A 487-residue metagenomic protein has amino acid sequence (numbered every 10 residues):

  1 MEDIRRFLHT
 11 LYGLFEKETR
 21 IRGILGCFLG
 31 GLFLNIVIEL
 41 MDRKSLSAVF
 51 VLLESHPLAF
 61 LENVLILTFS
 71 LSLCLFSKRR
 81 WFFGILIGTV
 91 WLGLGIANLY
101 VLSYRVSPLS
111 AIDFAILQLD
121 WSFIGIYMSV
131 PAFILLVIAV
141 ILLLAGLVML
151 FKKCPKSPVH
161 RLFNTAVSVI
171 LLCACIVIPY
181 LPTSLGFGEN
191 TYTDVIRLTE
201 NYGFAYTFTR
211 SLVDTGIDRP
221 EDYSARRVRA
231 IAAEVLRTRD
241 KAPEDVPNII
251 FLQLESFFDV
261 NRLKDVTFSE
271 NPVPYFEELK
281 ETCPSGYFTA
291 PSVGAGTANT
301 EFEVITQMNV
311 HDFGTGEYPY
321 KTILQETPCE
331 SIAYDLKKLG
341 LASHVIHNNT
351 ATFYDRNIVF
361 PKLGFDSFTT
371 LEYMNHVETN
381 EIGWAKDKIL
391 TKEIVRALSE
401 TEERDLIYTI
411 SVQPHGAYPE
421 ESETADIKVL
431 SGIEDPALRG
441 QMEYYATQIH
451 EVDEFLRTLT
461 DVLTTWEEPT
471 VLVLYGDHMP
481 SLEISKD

Functional and structural regions predicted by a protein language model:
E2-L198: Transmembrane and membrane-interface helices of multi-pass, inner-membrane envelope-modifying transferases
T10-I21, L25, V246, F258-K264 (+1 more regions): Helix-boundary/low-complexity linker signature
G84-I87, A111-F114, A205-T207, E443-D453: Short, well-ordered coil↔helix boundary/capping segments
D120, I249-L254: Residue-level preference for non-acidic, small/hydrophobic
S122-A139, F204, F208, L212 (+1 more regions): Membrane-interface transmembrane-helix boundary segments in multi-pass integral membrane proteins
I178-F251: Membrane-interface segments at or immediately adjacent to transmembrane helices that form the boundary between
E234-E244, L254, D259-D487: Solvent-exposed soluble domains appended to multi-pass membrane proteins
